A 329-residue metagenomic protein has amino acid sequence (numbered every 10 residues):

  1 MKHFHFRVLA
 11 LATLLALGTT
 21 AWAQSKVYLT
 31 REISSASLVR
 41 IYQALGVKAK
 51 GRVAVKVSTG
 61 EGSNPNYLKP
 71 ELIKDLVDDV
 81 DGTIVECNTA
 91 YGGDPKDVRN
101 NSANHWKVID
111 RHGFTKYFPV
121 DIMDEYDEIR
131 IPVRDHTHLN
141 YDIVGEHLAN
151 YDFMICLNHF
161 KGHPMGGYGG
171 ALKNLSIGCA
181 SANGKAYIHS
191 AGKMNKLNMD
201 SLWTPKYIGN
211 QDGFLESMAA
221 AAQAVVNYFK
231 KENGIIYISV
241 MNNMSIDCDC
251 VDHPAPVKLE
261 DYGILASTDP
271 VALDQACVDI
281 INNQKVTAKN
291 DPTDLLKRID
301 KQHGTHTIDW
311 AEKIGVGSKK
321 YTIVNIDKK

Functional and structural regions predicted by a protein language model:
M1-A10: Bacterial N-terminal signal peptides that target proteins for export
L9-G18: Bacterial N-terminal signal peptides
T19-A23: Sec/Tat signal peptide C-region and signal peptidase I cleavage site
Q24-K74, D79-K329: Extended, low-polarity segments enriched in aliphatic/aromatic residues
